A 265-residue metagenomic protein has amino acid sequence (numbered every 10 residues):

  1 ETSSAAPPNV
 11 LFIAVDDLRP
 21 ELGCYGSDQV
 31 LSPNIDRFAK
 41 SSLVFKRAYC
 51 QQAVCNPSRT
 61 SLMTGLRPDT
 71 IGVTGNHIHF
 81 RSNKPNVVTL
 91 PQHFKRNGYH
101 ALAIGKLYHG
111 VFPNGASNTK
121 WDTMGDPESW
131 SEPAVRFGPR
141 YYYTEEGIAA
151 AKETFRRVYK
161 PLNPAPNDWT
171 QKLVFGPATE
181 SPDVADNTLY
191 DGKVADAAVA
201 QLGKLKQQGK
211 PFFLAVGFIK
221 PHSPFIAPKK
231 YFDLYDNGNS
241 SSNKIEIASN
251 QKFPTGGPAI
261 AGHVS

Functional and structural regions predicted by a protein language model:
E1-S265: Formylglycine-dependent sulfatase
